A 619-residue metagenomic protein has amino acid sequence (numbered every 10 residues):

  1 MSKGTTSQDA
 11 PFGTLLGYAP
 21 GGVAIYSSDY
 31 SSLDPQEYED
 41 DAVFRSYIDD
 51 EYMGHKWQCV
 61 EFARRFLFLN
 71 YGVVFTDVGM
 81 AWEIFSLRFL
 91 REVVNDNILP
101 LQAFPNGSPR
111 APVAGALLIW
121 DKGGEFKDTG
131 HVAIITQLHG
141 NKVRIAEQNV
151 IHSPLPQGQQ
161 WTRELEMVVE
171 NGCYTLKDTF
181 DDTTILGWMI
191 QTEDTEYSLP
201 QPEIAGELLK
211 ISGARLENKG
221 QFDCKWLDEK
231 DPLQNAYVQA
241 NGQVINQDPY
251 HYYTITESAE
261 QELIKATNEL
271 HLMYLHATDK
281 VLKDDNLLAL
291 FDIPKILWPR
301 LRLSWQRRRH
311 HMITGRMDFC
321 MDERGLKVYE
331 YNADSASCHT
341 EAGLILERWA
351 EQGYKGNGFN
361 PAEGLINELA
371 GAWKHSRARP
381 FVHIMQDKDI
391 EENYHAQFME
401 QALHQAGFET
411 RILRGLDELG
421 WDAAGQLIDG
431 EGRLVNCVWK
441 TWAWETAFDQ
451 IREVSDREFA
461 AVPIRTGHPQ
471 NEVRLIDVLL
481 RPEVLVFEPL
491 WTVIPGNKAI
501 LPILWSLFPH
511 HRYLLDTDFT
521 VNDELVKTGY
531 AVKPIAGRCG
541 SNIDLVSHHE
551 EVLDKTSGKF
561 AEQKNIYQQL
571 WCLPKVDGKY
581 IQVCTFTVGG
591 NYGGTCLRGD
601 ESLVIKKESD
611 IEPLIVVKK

Functional and structural regions predicted by a protein language model:
M1-F89: N-terminal capping segments
Q58-R65, V113, I134, T184: Extracytoplasmic/secreted proteins, especially bacterial periplasmic and envelope-associated proteins
E83, F89-P109, T267-F291: Acidic, glycine-rich low-complexity segments with interspersed aromatic residues
F85-H152: ...with weaker cross-activation on analogous glycine-rich loops/strands in unrelated enzymes
L117-I119, V132-I134, G187, A531 (+1 more regions): Ordered hydrophobic segments in well-structured contexts
K127-L199: Aromatic- and glycine-rich peptidoglycan recognition patches
E196-K619: Preference for protein termini
